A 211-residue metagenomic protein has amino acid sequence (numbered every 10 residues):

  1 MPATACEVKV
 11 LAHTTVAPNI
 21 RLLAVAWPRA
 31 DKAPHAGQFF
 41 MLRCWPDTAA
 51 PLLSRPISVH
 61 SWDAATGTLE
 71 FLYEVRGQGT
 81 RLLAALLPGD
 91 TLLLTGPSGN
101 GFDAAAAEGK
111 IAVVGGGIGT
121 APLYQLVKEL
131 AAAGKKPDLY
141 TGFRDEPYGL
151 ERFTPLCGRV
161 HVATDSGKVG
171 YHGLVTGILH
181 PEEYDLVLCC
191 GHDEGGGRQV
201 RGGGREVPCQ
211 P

Functional and structural regions predicted by a protein language model:
P2-P88: Ferredoxin-reductase
Q78-P211: FNR/FR-type flavoprotein reductase catalytic core
